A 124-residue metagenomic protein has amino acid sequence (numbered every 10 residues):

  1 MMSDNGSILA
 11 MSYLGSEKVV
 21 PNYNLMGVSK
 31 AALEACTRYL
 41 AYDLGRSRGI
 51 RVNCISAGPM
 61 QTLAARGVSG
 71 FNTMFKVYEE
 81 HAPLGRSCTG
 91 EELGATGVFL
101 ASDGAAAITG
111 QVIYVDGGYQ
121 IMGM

Functional and structural regions predicted by a protein language model:
M1-A32, T37-R46, P59-Q61: Catalytic loop of short-chain dehydrogenase/reductase
T37-R38, G94-G97, A101: Short-chain dehydrogenase/reductase
S47, A57-A82, E92, M122-M124: A glycine/serine/threonine-rich, flexible loop-to-helix segment that serves as the NAD(P) cofactor-binding "lid"
G49-R51, I108-G110: Short, small/polar-rich loop/turn modules that mediate ligand/substrate recognition or access, typified
R51-Q61, A101, Y114-D116: Conserved SDR Rossmann-fold cofactor-binding beta-strand/turn motif
A82-L93, G104: A conserved structural motif in NAD(P)-dependent oxidoreductases
G97-V98, T109-M124: Short C-terminal tail/terminal secondary-structure segment of NAD(P)H-dependent dehydrogenase/reductase domains
